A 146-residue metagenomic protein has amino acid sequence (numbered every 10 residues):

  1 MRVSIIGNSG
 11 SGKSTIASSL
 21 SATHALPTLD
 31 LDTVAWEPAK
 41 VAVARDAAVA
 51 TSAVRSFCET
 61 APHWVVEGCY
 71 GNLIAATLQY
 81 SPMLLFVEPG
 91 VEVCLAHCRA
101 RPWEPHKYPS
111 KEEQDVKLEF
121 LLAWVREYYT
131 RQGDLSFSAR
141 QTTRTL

Functional and structural regions predicted by a protein language model:
R2: Walker A (P-loop) ATP-phosphate-binding motif of ABC ATPase nucleotide-binding domains
I5: Hydrophobic anchor at the beta1->P-loop junction of P-loop NTPases
N8: P-loop (Walker A) phosphate-binding loop of NTP-binding proteins
S11: ATP-binding Walker
S14: Walker A/P-loop
S18-P62: Conserved substrate/cofactor phosphate-moiety recognition/catalytic segment in nucleotide-dependent phosphotransferases
A50-V93: Glycine-rich phosphate-binding loop used to anchor ATP phosphates in small-molecule kinases, encompassing both
P89-Q141: A glycine- and Lys/Arg-enriched "phosphate-lid" helix/loop adjacent to the NTP-binding pocket of small-molecule kinases
